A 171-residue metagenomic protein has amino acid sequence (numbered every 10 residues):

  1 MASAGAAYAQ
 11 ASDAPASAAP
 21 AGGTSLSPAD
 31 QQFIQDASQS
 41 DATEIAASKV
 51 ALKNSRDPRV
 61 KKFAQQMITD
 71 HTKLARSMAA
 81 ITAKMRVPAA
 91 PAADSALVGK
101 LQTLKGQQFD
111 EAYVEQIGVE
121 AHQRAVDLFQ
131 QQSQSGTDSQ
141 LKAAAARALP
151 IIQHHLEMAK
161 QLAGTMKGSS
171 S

Functional and structural regions predicted by a protein language model:
S3-S171: His/Met- and acidic-residue-enriched segments that coordinate or traffic transition-metal cofactors and support
